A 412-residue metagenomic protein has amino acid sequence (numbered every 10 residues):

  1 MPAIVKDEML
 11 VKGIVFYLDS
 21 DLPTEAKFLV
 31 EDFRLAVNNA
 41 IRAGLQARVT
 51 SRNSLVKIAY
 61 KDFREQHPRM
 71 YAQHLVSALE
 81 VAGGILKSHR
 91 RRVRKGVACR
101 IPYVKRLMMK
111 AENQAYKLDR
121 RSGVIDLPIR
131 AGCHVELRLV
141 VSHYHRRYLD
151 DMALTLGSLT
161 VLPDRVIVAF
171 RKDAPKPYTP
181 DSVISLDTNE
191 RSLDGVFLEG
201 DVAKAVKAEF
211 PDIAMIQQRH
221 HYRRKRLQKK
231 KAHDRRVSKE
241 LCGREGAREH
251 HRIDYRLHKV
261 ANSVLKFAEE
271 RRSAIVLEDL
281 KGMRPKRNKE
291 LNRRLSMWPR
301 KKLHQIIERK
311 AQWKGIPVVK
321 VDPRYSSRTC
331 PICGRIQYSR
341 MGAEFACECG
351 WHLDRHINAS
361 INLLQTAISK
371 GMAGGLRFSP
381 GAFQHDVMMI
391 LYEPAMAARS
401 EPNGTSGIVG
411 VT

Functional and structural regions predicted by a protein language model:
M1-V81, C99: Gly/serine-rich nucleotide phosphate-binding loop at the start of the catalytic core of nucleotide/ADP-ribose-handling
P2-M9, D173-A174, R294, W298-T412: Positively charged, low-complexity nucleic-acid-binding target-recognition regions
L22-T24, M215, R324-T329: A short acidic, often aromatic-flanked loop/helix-cap motif at beta-alpha or helix-coil junctions that lines enzyme
A40, G44, H74-H89, I357-G371: Stable alpha-helical structural segments in soluble proteins, enriched in small hydrophobic residues
T50, S54, I58-A59, I167-H304 (+1 more regions): Substrate-contacting helices/loops that form the catalytic groove of nucleic-acid and nucleotide-polymer processing
L55-V161, M297: Acidic carboxylate diad motif detector
S122-R130, L193-L198, A343-A346: Short polybasic amphipathic segments
